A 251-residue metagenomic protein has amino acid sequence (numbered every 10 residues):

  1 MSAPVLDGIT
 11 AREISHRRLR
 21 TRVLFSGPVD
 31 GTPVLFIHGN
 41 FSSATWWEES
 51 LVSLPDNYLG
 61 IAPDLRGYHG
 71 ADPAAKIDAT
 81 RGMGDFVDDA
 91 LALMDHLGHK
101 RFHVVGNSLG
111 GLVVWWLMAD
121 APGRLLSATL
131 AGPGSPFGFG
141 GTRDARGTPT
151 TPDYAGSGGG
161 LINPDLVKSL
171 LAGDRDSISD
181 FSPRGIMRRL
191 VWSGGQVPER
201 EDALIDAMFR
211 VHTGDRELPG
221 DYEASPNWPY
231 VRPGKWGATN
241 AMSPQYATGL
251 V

Functional and structural regions predicted by a protein language model:
M1-V34, P55-L59, T80, H99-K100 (+1 more regions): Alpha/beta-hydrolase fold catalytic core
H16-R17, I61-L109, A119-D120, S135 (+1 more regions): Active-site loop/oxyanion-hole signature of alpha/beta-hydrolase fold enzymes
L24-A79: Conserved HGGG/HGGXW glycine-rich cap/lid loop of the alpha/beta-hydrolase fold
F36-G39, S108, P133: Glycine-rich His-Gly loop
I37, V104, V114-L117: A generic "structured core" feature
G111-P122, A128: Short glycine-enriched nucleophile-adjacent loop and the immediately C-terminal alpha-helix near the catalytic center
A128-G173: Flexible "cap/lid" loop of the alpha/beta hydrolase fold
S157-V251: Alpha/beta-hydrolase
